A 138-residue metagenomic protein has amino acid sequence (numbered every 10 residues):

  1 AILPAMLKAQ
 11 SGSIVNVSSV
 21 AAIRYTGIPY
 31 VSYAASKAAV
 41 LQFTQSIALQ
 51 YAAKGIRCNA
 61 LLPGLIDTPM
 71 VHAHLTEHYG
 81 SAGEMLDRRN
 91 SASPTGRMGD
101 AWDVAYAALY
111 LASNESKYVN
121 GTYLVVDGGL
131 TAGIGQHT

Functional and structural regions predicted by a protein language model:
A1-S11, A48-L49, A53, L109 (+1 more regions): Amphipathic alpha-helical dimer-interface segment in Rossmann-like NAD(P)H-dependent oxidoreductases
S19: Residue(s) in the substrate-gating loop at a strand-loop-helix junction that position the organic substrate next
I23, P63-A73, E77: Short, flexible catalytic-loop segment of classical short-chain dehydrogenase/reductase
Y25-S32, S46, H74, H137: Active-site loop-to-helix junction immediately N-terminal to the catalytic Tyr of the SDR YXXXK motif in Rossmann-fold
S36, T44: Active-site helix of classical SDR
A52, R57, V119-G121: Short, small/polar-rich loop/turn modules that mediate ligand/substrate recognition or access, typified
S81, S93-V104: A conserved structural motif in NAD(P)-dependent oxidoreductases
A108-L109, N120-T138: Short C-terminal tail/terminal secondary-structure segment of NAD(P)H-dependent dehydrogenase/reductase domains
